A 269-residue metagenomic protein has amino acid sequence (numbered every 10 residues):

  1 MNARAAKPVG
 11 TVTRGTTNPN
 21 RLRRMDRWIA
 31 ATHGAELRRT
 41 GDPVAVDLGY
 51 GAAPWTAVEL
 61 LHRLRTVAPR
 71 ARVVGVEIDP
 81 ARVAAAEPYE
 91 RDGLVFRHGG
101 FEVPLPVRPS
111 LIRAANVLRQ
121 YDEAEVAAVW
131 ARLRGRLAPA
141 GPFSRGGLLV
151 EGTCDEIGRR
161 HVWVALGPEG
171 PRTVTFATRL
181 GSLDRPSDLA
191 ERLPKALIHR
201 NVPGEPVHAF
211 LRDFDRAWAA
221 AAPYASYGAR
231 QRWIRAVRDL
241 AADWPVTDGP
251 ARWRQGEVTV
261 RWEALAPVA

Functional and structural regions predicted by a protein language model:
M1-P43, D47, A52-P54: Class I SAM-dependent methyltransferase Rossmann-like catalytic core, especially the SAM/SAH-binding loop
V46, G51-V103: Class I SAM-dependent methyltransferase SAM/SAH-binding core
G93-V95, S110, G147: Short, conserved active-site loop motifs that form the nucleotide-linked donor/cofactor pocket
P109-A127: A short SAM/SAH-binding and catalytic strip from SAM-dependent methyltransferases
R119, A127-G147: A short glycine-rich, Lys/Arg-flanked "PGG" loop and its adjoining helix->strand segment in the class I
V162-R232: A conserved mid-domain beta-alpha-beta active-site/ligand-binding segment of alpha/beta enzyme cores
H208-A269: Conserved Class I S-adenosyl-L-methionine
